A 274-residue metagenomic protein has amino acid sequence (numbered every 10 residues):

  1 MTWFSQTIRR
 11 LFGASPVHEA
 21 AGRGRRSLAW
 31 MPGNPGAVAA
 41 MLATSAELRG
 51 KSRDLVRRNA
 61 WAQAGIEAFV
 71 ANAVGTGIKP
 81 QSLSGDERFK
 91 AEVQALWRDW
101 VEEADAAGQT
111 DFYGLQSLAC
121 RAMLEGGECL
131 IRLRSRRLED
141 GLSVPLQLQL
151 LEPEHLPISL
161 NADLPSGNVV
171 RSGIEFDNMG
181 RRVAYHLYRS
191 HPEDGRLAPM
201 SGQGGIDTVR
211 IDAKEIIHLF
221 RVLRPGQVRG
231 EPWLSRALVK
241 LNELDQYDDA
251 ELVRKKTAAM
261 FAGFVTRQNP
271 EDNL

Functional and structural regions predicted by a protein language model:
T2-Q63, E67, T110-G114, C120-L274: Structured, contiguous alpha/beta core segments that scaffold functional sites
V70-D105, Q116: Low-complexity, highly charged intrinsically disordered N-terminal segments that act as targeting/localization
